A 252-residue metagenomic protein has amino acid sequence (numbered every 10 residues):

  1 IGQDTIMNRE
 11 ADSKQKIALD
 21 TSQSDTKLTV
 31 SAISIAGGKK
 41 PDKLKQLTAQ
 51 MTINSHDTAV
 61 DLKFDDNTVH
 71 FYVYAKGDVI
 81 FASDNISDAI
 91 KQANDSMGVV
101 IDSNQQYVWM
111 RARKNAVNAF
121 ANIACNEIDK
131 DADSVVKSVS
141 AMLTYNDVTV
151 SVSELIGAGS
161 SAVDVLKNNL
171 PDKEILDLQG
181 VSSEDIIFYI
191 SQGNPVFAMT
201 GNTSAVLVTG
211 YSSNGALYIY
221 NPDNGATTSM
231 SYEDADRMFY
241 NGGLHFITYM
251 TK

Functional and structural regions predicted by a protein language model:
I1, D61-V79, V99: Short aromatic-glycine-(Arg/Gly/Cys) micro-motifs in beta-strand/loop hairpins
G2-D12, Q46-T52: Solvent-exposed serine/threonine-rich low-complexity stretches and specific carbohydrate-binding patches
S13-S22, V60-L62: Exposed aromatic-hydrophobic patches
Q23-K27: Extracellular Ig-like/FN3 beta-sandwich strand-entry sites
S31-A36, L44-K45, M97-A116: Short, mixed-charge low-complexity intrinsically disordered segments
T48-D65: Extracellular beta-sheet/turn segments enriched in Thr/Pro/Gly and aliphatic residues
D84-G98: A short, charged, amphipathic alpha-helix used as a generic interaction element across diverse proteins
V117, D129-D131, V135-K252: Conserved active-site-adjacent core of cysteine acyl-enzyme catalytic domains
